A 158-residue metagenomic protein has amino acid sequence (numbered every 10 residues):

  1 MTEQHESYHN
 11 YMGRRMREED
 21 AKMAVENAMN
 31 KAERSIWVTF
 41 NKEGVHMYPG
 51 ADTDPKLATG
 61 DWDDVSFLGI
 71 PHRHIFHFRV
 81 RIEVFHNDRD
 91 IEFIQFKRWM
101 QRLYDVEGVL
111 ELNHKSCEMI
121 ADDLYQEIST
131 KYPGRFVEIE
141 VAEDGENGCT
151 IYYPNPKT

Functional and structural regions predicted by a protein language model:
T2-T158: Charge-rich, low-complexity N-terminal segments
